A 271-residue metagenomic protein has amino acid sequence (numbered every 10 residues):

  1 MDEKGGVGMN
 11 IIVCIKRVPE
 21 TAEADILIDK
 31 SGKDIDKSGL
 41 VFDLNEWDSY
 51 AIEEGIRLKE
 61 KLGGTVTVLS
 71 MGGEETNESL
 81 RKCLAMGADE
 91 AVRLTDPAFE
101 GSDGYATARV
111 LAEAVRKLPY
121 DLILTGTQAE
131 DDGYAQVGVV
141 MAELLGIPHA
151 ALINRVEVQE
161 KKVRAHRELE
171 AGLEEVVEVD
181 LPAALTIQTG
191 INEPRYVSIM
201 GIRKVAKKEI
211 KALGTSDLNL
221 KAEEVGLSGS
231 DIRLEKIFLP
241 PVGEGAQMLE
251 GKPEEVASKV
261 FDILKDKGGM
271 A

Functional and structural regions predicted by a protein language model:
D2-A271: N-terminal glycine-rich FAD/FM-binding segment characteristic of electron-transfer flavoproteins
